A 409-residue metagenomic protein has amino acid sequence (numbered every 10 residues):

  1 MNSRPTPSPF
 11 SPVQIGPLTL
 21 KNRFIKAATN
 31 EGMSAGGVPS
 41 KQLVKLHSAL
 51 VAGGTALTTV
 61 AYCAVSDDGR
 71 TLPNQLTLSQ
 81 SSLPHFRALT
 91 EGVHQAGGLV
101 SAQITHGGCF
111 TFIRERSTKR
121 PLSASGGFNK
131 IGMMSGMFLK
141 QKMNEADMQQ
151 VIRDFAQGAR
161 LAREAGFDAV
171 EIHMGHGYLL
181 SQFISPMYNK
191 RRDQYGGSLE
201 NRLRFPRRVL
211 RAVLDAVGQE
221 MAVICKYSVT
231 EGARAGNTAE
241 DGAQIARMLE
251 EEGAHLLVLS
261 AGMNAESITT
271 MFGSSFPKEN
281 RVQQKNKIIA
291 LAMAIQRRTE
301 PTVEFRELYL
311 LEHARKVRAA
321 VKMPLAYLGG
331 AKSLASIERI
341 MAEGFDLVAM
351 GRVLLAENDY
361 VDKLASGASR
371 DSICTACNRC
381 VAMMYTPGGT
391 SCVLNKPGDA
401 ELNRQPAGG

Functional and structural regions predicted by a protein language model:
M1-G409: Flavin-dependent oxidoreductase catalytic cores
